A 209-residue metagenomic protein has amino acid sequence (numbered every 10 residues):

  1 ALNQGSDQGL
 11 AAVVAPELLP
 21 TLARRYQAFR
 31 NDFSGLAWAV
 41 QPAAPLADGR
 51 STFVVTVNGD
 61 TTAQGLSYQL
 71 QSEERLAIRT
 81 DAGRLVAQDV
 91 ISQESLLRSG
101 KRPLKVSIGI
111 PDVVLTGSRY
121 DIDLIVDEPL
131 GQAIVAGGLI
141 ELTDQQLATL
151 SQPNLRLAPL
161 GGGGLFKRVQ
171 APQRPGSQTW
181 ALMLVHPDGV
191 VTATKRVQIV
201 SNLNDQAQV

Functional and structural regions predicted by a protein language model:
A1-S6: Short, aromatic-enriched amphipathic alpha-helices that serve as compact interaction elements
D7-D60: Short solvent-exposed beta->alpha transition segments
R50, R119, P175-T179: Extracellular Ig-like/FN3 beta-sandwich strand-entry sites
D60-A63, L184-T194: Short acidic/polar inter-strand loop motif in beta-rich domains
Q69-L104, N202-Q208: Short beta-strand edge/turn micro-motifs at domain boundaries
S107, V113-F166: Contiguous segments within soluble domain cores/interaction surfaces
L124, R168-D188: Short, aromatic- and glycine-rich surface loops/edge beta-strands on solvent-exposed regions
G189-V209: Short beta-strand elements
